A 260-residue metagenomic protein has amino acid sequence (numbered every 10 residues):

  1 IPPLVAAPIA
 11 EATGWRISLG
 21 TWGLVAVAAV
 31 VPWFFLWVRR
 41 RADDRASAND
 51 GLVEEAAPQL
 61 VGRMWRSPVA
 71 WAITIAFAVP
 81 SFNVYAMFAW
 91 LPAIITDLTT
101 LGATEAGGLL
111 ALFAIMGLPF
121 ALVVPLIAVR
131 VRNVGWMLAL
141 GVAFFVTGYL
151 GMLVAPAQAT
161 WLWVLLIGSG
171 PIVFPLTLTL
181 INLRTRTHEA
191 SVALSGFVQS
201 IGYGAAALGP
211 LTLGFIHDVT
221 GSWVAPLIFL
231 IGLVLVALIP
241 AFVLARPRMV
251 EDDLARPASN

Functional and structural regions predicted by a protein language model:
I1-A42, W90: Helix-loop-helix hairpin linking two adjacent transmembrane segments in secondary transporters
A10, F120-N133: Helix-to-loop junctions at the C-terminal end of transmembrane segments in multipass secondary transporters
E11-L24, G214-V234: A membrane-interface helix-boundary motif in multi-pass transporters
V31-W37, I228-N260: Multi-pass alpha-helical transporter architecture, strongest for 12-TM Major Facilitator/SLC carriers used
V38-I73, S259-N260: Juxtamembrane intracellular "pre-TM" segments in multi-pass secondary transporters
S67-F120, P125: Extracytoplasmic gate region of multi-pass secondary transporters
V131-L180: C-terminal transmembrane helical hairpin of 12-TM major facilitator-type secondary transporters
T185-L230: A late C-terminal transmembrane helix in Major Facilitator Superfamily
